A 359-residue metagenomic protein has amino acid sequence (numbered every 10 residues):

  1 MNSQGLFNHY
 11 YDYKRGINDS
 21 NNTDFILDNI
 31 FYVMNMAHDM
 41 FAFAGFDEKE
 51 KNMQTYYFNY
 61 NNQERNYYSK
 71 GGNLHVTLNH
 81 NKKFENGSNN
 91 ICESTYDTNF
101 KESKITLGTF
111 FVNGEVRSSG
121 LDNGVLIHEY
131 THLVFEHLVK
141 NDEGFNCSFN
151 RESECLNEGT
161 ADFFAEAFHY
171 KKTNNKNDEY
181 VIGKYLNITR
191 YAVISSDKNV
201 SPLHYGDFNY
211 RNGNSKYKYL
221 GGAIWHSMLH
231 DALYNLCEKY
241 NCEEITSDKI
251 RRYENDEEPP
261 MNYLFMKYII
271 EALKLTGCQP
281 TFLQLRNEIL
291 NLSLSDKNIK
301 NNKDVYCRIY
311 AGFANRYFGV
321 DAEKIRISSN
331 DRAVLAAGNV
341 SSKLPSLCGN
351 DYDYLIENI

Functional and structural regions predicted by a protein language model:
M1-W225, D231, Y317-V320, I325-S329 (+2 more regions): Extracellular zinc-dependent metalloprotease catalytic-domain scaffold
S20, R65, D122, Y217 (+4 more regions): Short, structured coil/loop segments at alpha-helix boundaries
V33, D122, L126, T160 (+9 more regions): General structural feature for long, well-ordered alpha-helical segments within catalytic domains of soluble enzymes
Y191-G277, F282-L285, I289-S295: Active-site-proximal alpha-helical
T281-I359: Beta/coil-rich, acidic/histidine-enriched accessory regions frequently appended to metallopeptidases
